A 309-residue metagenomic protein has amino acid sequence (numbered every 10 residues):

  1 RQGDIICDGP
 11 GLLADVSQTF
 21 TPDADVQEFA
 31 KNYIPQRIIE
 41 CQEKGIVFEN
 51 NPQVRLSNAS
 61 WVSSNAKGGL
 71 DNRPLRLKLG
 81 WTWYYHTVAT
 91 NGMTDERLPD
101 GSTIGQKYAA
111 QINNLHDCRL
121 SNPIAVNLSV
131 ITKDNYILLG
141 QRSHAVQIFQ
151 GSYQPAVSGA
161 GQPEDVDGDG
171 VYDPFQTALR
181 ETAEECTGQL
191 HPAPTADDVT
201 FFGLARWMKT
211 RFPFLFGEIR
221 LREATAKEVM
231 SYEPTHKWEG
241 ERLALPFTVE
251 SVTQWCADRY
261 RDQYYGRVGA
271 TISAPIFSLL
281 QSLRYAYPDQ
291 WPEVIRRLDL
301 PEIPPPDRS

Functional and structural regions predicted by a protein language model:
R1-R180, G188-S309: N-terminal leader/linker segments that precede catalytic domains of diphosphate-processing enzymes
A183: A contiguous pocket-lining binding segment that forms or flanks enzyme active sites
